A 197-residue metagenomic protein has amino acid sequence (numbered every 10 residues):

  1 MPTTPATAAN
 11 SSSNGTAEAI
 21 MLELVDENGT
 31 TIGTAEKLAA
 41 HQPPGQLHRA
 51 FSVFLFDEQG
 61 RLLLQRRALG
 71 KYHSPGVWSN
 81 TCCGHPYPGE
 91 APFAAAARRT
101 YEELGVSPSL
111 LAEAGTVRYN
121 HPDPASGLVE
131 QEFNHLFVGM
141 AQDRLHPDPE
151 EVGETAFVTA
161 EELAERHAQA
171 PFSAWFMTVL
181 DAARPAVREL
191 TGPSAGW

Functional and structural regions predicted by a protein language model:
P2-A8, N14, E36-A39, G76 (+1 more regions): Nudix hydrolase/Nudix homology domain
A6-S52, F56-E58: Acidic, metal-coordinating catalytic segment for phosphate/diphosphate chemistry, firing primarily on the Nudix
L22, R61-L62, T155-A156: A residue-level structural signature of the nucleotidyltransferase/glycosyltransferase Rossmann-like core
T31-T34, G60-R66, R144-D148: Short, well-ordered strand-loop elements centered on a beta-strand within folded domains, enriched for acidic residues
A50-C82: A glycine-rich, hydrophobic loop/mini-helix early in the fold
V53, C82, E113, H135-F137: A structural signal for short, well-ordered beta-strand segments
L63-L64, T81-A114: The catalytic Nudix box helix
L69-K71, H85, R118-N120: Short, catalytically relevant binding-site loops at active-site mouths
